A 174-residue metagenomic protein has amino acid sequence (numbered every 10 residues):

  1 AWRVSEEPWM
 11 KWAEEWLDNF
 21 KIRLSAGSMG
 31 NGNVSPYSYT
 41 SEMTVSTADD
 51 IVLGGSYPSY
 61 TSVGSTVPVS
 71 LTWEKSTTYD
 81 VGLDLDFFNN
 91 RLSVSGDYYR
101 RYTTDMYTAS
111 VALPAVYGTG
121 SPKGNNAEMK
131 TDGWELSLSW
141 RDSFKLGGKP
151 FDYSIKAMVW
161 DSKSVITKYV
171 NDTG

Functional and structural regions predicted by a protein language model:
A1-G174: Extracellular/periplasmic, surface-exposed regions of secreted and cell-surface proteins
